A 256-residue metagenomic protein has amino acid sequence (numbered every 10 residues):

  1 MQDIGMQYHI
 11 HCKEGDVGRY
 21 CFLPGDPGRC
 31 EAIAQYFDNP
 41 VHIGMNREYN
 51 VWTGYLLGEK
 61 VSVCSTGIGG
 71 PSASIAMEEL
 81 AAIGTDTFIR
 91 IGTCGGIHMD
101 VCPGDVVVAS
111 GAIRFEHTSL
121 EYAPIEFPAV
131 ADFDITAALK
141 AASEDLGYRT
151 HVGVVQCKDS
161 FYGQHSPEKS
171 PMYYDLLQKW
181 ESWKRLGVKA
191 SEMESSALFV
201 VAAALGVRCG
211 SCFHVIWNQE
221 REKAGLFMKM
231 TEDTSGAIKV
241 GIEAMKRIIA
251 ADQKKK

Functional and structural regions predicted by a protein language model:
M1-A138: Metabolite-binding pocket within alpha/beta catalytic cores that recognizes anionic/polar moieties
P27, G95, Q156-Y162, A197 (+2 more regions): Glycine-rich beta-alpha junction loops
P40-M45, G147-V154, A250-K256: Flexible, glycine/charged-enriched surface loops at secondary-structure junctions
D86-T87, K189, R208: Short acidic/polar active-site loop segments enriched in Thr and Asp
V130-G187: Active-site rim beta-loop-alpha module in soluble metabolic enzymes
A138-L146, V201, V240-A251: Generic non-transmembrane alpha-helical segments
S196-M230: Zn-dependent metallopeptidase/amidohydrolase metal-coordination segment
Q219-K256: His/Asp/Glu-rich mid-to-C-terminal helical/loop segments that flank catalytic regions of hydrolases
